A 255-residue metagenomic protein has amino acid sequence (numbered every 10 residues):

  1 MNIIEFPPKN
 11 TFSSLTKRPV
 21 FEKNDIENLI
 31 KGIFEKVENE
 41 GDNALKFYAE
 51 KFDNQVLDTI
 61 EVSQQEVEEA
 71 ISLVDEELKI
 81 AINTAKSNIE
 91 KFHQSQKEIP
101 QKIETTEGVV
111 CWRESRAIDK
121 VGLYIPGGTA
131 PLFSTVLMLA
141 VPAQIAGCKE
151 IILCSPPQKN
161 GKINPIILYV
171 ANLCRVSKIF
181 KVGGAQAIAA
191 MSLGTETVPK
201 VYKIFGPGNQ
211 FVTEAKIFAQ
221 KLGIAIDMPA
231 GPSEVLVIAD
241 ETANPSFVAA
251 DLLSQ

Functional and structural regions predicted by a protein language model:
M1-D119: N-terminal Rossmann-like NAD(P)+-binding subdomain of aldehyde/semialdehyde dehydrogenases
K23-I30, E38, L45, I71 (+13 more regions): Generic structural signal for well-ordered, non-membrane alpha-helical segments in soluble metabolic enzymes
I103-Y169: Conserved small-residue-rich beta-alpha loop and adjacent elements that most often cradle the phosphate/pyrophosphate
N164-R175, S192: N-terminal small/polar loop signature for handling phosphorylated ligands or for N-terminal nucleophile
R175-S254: Conserved NAD(P)+-binding/catalytic subdomain of aldehyde/semialdehyde dehydrogenases
